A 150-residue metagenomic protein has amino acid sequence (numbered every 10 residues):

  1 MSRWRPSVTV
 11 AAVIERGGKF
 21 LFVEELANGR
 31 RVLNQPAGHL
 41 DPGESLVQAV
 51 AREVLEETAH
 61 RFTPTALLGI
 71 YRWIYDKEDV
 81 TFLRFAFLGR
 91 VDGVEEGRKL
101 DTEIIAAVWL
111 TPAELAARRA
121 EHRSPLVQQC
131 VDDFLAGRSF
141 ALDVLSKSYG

Functional and structural regions predicted by a protein language model:
M1-Q35, F62, A66: N-terminal strand-loop-strand
M1-R3, L26, L33, L55 (+4 more regions): Preference for short coil/turn "hinge" residues that link or interrupt alpha-helices
K19-F20, A120, S139-F140: Generic structural signal for secondary-structure transition and capping sites
L40-T63, W73-P125, Y149: Unchanged
L68-R72: Generic short beta-strand segments
Q129-G150: Charged phosphate-binding loop/patch that engages nucleotide di/tri-phosphates or the phosphate backbone of nucleic
